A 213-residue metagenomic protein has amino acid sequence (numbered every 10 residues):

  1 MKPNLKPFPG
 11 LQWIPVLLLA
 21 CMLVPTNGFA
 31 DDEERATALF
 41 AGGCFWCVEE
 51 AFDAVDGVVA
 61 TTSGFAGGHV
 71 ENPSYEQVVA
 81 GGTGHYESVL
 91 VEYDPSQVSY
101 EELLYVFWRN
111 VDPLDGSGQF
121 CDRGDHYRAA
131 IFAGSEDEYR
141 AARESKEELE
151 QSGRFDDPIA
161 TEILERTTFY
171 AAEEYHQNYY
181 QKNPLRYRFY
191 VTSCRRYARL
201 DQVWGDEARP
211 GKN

Functional and structural regions predicted by a protein language model:
K2, G10-T26: Bacterial N-terminal signal peptides
K2, T26-N213: Flexible coil/turn and secondary-structure edge motifs
